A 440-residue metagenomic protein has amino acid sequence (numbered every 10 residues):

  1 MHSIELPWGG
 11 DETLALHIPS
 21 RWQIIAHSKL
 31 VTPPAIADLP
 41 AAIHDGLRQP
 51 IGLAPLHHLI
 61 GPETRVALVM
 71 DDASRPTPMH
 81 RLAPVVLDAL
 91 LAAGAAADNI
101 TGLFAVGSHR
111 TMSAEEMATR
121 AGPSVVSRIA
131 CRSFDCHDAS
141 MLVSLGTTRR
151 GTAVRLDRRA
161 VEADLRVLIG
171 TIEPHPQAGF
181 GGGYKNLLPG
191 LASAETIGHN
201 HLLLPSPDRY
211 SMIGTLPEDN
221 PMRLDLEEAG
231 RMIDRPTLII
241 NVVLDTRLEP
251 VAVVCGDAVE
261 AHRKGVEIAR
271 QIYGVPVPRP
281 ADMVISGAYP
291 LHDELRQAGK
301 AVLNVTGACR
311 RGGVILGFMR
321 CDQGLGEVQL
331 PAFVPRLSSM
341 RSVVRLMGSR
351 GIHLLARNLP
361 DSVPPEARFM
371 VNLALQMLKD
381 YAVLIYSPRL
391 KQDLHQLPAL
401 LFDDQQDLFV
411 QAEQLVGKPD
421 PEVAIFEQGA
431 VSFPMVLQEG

Functional and structural regions predicted by a protein language model:
M1-D45: N-terminal amphipathic/basic leader segments beginning at the initiator methionine
A26-G61, R270-Q271, D403-D407: N-terminal glycine-/serine-/threonine-rich phosphate-binding loop
I51-A67, A92-A97, I233, V275-D282 (+2 more regions): Glycine-rich phosphate/diphosphate-binding loops that line cofactor/substrate pockets in enzymes
R65-P76, T101-G107, V284-A288: Short glycine-rich or small-residue beta-strand-to-loop segments that form or flank ligand, phosphate, metal/Fe-S
L91, G299-G440: C-terminal non-catalytic interaction/assembly regions of soluble proteins
M112-F180: An acidic, phosphate/nucleotide-engaging active-site surface
T171-P174, G182-R231, R235-L238: Mobile "lid/hinge" segments at catalytic clefts and subdomain interfaces of large enzymes
M212-L291: Membrane-embedded hairpin module used as a gating/binding unit in multi-pass transport and secretion proteins
